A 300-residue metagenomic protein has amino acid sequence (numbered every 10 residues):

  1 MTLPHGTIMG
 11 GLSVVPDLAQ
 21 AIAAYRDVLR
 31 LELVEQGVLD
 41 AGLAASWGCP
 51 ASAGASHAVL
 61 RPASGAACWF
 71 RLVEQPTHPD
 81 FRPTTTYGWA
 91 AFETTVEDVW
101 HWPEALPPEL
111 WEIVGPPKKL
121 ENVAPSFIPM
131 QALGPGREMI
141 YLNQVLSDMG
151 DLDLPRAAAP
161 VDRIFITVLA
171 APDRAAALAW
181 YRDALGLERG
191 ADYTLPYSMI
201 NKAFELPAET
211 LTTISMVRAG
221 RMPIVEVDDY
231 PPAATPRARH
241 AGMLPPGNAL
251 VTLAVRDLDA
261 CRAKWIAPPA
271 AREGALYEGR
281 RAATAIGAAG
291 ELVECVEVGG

Functional and structural regions predicted by a protein language model:
L3, S13-A66, K119-V123, L169-M222 (+1 more regions): Core segments of cupin and vicinal oxygen chelate
G6-P16, G54-L106, I128-L133, R163-P172 (+3 more regions): Vicinal oxygen chelate
M9, A21, W111-V114, K118-K119 (+7 more regions): Catalytic cores of nucleotide-enabled group-transfer and carboxylate-activating enzymes in metabolic and assembly-line
L43, V123-S126, Y277-R281: Short acidic/glycine-enriched loop/turn segments that link adjacent beta-strands
F70-Q75, M130-P155: Short, structured interface segments
K118-L120, I128, I200-T213, D228-D229 (+2 more regions): Intrinsic, low-complexity N-terminal interaction/targeting segments
D148-I164, L169, N201-A203: Solvent-exposed, charged amphipathic helical/linker segments at domain boundaries
